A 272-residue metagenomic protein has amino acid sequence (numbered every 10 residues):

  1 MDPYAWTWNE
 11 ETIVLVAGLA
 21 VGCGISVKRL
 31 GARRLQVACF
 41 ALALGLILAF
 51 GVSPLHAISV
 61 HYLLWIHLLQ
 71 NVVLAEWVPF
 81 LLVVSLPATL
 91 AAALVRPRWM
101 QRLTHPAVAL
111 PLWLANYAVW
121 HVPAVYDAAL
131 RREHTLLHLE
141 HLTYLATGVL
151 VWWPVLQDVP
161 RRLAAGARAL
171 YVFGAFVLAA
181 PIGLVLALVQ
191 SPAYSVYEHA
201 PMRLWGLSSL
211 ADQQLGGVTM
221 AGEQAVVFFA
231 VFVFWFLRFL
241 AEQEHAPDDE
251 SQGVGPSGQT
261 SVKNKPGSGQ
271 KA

Functional and structural regions predicted by a protein language model:
M1-K265, Q270-A272: Alpha-helical membrane segments of multi-pass proteins
